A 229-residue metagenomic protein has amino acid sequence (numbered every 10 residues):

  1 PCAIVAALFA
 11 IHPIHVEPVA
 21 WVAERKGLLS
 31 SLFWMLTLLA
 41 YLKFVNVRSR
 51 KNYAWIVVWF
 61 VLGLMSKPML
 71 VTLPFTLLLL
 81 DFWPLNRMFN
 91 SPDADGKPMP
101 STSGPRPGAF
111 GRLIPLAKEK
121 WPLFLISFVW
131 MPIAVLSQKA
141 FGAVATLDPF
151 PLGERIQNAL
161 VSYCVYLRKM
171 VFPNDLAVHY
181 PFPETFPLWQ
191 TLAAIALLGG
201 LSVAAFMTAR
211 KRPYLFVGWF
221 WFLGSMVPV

Functional and structural regions predicted by a protein language model:
P1-V229: Polytopic membrane enzymes that build or remodel cell-surface glycoconjugates and lipids
